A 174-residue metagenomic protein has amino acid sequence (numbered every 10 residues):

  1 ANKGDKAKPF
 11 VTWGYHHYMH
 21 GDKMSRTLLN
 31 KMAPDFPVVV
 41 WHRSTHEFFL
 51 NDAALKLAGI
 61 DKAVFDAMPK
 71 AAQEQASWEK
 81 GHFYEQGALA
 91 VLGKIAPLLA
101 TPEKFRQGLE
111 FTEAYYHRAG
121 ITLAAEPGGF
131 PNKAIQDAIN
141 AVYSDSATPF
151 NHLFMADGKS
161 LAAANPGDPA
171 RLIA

Functional and structural regions predicted by a protein language model:
A1-I173: Divalent metal-binding segments
